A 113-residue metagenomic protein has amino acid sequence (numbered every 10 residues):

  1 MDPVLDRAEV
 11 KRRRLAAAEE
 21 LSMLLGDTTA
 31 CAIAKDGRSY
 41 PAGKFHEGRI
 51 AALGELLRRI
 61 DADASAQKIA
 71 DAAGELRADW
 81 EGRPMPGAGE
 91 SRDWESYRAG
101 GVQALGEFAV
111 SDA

Functional and structural regions predicted by a protein language model:
M1-E19, E55-A70: Short, charge/polar-rich alpha-helical segments
V4, T29-G43, A62-A66, M85-E95 (+1 more regions): Charged, low-complexity interaction regions
V10, L15-C31, L53, L76-E81 (+1 more regions): Non-transmembrane amphipathic alpha-helical segments
D36-R38, K68-E81: Charge-rich, acidic-biased intrinsically disordered regions
K44-G48, A52, K68, D93-A104: Alpha-helical oligomerization interfaces
H46-D63, L105, D112-A113: Repeat-associated, polar segments at repeat-unit boundaries in modular proteins
R77-A113: Amphipathic alpha-helical binding modules
